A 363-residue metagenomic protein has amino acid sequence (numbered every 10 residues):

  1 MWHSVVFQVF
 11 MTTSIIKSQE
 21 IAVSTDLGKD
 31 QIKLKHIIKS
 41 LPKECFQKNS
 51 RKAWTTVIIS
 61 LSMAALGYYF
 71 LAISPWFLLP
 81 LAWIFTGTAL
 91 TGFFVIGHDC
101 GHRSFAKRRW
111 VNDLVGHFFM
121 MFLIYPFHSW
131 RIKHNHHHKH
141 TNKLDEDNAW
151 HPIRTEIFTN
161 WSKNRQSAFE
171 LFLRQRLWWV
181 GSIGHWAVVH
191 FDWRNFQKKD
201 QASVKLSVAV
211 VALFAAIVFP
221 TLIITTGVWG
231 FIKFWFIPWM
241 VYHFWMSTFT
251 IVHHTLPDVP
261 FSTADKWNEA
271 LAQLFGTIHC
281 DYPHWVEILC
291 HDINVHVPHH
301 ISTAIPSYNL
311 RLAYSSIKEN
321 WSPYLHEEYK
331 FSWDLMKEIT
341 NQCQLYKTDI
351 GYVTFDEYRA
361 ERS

Functional and structural regions predicted by a protein language model:
W2-T88, I96, D113, M120-I237 (+1 more regions): Non-catalytic, topology-defining segments of multipass membrane proteins
P42-F46, F105, C280-D281: Helix-boundary and loop/linker segments of multi-pass membrane transporters
L90-W110, W130-N142, F249, H253-P257 (+1 more regions): Acidic (Asp/Glu-rich) catalytic motifs at the cytosolic membrane interface
V111-H117, L289: Select transmembrane alpha-helical segments in multipass membrane proteins
F236-M240, I251-V252: Long, well-ordered mid-to-C-terminal structural blocks that present hydrophobic/aromatic surfaces
S247-W285, H326-S332: Membrane-interfacial segments at transmembrane helix termini in multi-pass membrane proteins
T277-H296, I305: Functional transmembrane helices that form membrane-embedded active or gating regions
